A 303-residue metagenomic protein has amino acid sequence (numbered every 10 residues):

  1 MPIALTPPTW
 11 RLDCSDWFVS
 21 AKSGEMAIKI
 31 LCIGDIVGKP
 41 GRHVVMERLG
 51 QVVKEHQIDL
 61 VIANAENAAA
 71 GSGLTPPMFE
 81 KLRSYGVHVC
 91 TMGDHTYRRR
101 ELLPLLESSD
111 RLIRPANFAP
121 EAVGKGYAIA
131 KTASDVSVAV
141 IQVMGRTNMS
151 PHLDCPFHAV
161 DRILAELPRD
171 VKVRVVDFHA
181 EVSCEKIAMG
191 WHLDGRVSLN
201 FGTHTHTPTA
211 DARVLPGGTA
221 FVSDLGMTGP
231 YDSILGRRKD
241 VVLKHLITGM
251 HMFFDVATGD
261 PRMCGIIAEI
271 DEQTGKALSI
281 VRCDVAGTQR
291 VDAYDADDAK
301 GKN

Functional and structural regions predicted by a protein language model:
S20-N303: Acidic, metal/ion-coordinating pockets
